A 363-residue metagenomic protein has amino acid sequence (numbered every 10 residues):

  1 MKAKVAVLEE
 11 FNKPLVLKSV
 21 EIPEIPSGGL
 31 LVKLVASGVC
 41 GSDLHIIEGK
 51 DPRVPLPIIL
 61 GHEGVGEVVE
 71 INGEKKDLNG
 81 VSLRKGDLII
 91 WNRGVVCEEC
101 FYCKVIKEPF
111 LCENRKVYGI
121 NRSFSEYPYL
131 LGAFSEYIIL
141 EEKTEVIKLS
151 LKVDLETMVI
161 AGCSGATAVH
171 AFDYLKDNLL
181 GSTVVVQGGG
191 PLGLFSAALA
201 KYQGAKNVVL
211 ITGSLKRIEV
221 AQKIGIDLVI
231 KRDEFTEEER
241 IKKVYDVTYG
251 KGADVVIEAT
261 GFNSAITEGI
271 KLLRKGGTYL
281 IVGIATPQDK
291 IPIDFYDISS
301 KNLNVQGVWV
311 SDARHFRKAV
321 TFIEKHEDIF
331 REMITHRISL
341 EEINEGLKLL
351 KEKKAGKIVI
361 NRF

Functional and structural regions predicted by a protein language model:
M1, V255, T267-K271, A313-F363: C-terminal hydrophobic helical "lid"/dimerization subdomain of Rossmann-like NAD(P)H-dependent oxidoreductases
P23-S37, D51-K104, L131, S150-L151: Glycine-rich beta-strand-centered segment in the early N-terminal region that forms part of a ligand/cofactor-binding
C40, N92-T144: Cysteine-cluster motifs in flexible loop/terminal segments that predominantly coordinate metals
E136-Y137, S150-E234: Mid-domain Rossmann-like dinucleotide-binding core that forms the NAD(H)/NADP(H) cofactor-binding site
N178, T248, T260, L273-R274: A generic alpha-to-beta junction signature in SAM-dependent methyltransferases
G181, I226, G252-A253, I343: Local beta-strand N-terminus motif with an aromatic residue
A205, Q222, D227, F262-K325 (+1 more regions): Glycine-rich phosphate-binding loop and adjacent beta-alpha segment of Rossmann(oid) nucleotide-cofactor-binding
E237-Y249: Short amphipathic alpha-helix with an adjacent loop that forms part of the alpha/beta core around
